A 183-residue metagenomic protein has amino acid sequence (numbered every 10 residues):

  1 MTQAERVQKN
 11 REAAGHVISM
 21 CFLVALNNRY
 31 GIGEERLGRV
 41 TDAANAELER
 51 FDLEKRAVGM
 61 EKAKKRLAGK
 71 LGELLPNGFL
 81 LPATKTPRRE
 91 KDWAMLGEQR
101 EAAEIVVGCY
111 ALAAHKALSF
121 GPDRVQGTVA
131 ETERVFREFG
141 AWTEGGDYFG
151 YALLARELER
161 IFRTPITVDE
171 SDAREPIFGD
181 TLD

Functional and structural regions predicted by a protein language model:
M1-L26, R50-K116, G145-D183: Intrinsic disorder/low-complexity detector
G15, Y30, R36-V40, K55: Long, low-complexity interaction regions most often at the N-terminus
N27, H115-K116, V125-E131: A structural feature that tracks compact, well-ordered secondary-structure segments with a strong bias toward
V40-F51, T128-G140: Amphipathic alpha-helical segments that form the core helices of the histone-fold
